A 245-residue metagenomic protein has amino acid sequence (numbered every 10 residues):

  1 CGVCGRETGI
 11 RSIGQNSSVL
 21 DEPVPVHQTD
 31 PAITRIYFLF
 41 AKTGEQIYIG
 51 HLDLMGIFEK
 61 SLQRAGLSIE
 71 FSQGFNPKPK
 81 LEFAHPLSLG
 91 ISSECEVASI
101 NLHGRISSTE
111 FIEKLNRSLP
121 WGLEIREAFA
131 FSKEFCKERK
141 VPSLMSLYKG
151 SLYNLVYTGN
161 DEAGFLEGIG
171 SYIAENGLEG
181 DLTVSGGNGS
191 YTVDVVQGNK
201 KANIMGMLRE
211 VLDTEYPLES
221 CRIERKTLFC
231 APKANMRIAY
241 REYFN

Functional and structural regions predicted by a protein language model:
C1-H27: Radical SAM enzyme core and accessory elements
I33, G159, A163-N245: Core RNA-modification/binding signature centered on pseudouridine synthases
I33-E82: N-terminal, positively charged regions that mediate nucleic acid binding
T34-K42, I100, L147-T158: Short glycine-/aliphatic-rich beta-strand segments at the starts of folded cytosolic domains
I47-D53, R105, T109-E110, A163 (+1 more regions): Ordered, soluble secondary-structure elements with a strong preference for glycine-centered loop motifs and nearby
L54-S68, E113-W121, S171-E175, R209-P217: Short, intrinsically disordered, mixed-charge
I69-H103: Short, charge-patterned binding micro-sites
E94-V141, Y148, N154: Ordered, amphipathic secondary-structure segments that act as subunit-interaction surfaces in large macromolecular
